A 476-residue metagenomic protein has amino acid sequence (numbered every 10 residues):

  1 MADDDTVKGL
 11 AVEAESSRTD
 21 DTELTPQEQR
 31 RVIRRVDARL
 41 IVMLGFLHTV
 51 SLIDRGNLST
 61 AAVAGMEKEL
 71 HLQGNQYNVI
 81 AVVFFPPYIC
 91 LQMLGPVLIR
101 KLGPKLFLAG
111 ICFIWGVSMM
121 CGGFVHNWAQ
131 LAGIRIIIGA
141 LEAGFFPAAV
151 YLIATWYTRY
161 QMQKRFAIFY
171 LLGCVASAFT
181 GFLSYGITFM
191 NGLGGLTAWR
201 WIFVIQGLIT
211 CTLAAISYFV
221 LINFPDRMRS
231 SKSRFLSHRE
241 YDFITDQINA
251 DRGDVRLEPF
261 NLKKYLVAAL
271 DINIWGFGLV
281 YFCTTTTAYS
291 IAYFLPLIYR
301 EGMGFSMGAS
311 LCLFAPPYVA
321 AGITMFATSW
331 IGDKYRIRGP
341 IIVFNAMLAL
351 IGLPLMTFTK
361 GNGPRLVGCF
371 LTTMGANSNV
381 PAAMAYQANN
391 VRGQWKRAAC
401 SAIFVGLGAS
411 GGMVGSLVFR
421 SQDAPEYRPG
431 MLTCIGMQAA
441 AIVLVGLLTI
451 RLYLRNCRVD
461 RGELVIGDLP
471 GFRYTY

Functional and structural regions predicted by a protein language model:
M1-L58, K68: Cytosolic juxtamembrane N-terminal segment immediately preceding the first transmembrane helix of multi-pass
D54, L70-H71, L94, L102-G103 (+7 more regions): Helix-breaking motifs and short loop linkers at transmembrane-helix boundaries and internal kinks in secondary membrane
G56, F85-M93, A143, S177-A178 (+2 more regions): Residue-level signature of mid-helix packing/kink "hotspots" within the transmembrane helices of 12-pass Major
S59-C90: Extracellular/periplasmic helix-loop-helix junction of adjacent transmembrane segments in MFS-like secondary
S59-T60, K263-S329, M384, S416: Extracytoplasmic gate region of multi-pass secondary transporters
C90-A129: Conserved MFS/SLC helix-loop-helix module at the cytosolic interface between two early adjacent transmembrane helices
C90-G103, I323-I337: Helix-to-loop junctions at the C-terminal end of transmembrane segments in multipass secondary transporters
R159-G173, G192-L270, P429, C434-G471 (+1 more regions): Central mid-sequence intracellular linker of multi-pass
